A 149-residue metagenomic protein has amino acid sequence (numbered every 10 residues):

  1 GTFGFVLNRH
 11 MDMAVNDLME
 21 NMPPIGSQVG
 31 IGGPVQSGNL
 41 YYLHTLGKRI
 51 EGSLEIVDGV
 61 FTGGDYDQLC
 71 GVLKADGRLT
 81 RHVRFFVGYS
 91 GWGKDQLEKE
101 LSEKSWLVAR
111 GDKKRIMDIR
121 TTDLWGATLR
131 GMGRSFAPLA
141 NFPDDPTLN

Functional and structural regions predicted by a protein language model:
T2-F86, S90-N149: A short aromatic-anchored loop/beta-hairpin motif
